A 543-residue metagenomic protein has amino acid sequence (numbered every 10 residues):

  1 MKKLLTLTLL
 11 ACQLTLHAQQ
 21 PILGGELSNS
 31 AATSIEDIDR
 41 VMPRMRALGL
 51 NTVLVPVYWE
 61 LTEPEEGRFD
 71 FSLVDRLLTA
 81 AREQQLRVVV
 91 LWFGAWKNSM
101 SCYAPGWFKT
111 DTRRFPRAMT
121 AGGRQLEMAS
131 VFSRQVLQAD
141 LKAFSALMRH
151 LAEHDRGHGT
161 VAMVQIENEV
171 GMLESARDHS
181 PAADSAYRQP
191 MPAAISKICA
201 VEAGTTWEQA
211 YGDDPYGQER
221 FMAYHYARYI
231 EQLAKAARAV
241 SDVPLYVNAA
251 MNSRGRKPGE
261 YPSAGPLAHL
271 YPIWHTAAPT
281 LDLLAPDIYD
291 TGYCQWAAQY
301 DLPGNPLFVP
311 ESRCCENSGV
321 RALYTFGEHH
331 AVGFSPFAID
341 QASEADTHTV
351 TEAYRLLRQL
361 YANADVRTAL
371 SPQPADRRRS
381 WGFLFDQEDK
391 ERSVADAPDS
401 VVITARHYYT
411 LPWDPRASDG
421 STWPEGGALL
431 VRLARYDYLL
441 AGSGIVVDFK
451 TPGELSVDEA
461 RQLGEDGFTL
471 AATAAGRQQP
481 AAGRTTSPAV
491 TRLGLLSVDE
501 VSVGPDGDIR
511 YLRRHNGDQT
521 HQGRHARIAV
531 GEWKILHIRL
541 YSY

Functional and structural regions predicted by a protein language model:
K3-Q13: Sec-dependent N-terminal signal peptides
Q19-D37: Boundary/entry segment of secreted carbohydrate-active catalytic domains
I22-G24, T52, R87-V89, T160-Q165 (+4 more regions): Structural preference for beta-strand elements that scaffold enzyme active sites
I38-R114, Y226-V240: Aromatic-lined substrate-binding rim segments of carbohydrate-active enzymes
L86, Q232-D242, H269-A369: Catalytic-core region of carbohydrate-active enzymes that cleave or remodel glycosidic bonds
P116-Y271: Polysaccharide-binding and catalytic clefts of secreted carbohydrate-active enzymes
L323-L455, G464-D466: Aromatic- and carboxylate-lined catalytic core of secreted/periplasmic carbohydrate-active enzymes
D414-T422, D437-Y543: C-terminal beta-sandwich/jelly-roll accessory domains of carbohydrate-active enzymes
